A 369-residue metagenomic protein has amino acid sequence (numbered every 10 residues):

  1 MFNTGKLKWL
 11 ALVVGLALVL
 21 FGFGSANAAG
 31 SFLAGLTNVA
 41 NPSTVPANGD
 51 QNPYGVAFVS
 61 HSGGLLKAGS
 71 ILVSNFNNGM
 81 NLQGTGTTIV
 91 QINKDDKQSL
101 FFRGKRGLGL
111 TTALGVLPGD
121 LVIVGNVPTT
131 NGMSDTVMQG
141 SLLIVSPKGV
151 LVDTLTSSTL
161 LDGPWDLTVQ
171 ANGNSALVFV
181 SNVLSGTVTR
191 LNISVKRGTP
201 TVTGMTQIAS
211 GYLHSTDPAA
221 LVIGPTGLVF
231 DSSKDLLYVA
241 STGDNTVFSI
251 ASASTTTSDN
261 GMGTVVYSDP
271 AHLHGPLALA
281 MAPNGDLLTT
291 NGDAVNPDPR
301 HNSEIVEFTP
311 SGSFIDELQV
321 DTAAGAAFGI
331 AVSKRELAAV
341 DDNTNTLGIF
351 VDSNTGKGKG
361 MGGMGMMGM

Functional and structural regions predicted by a protein language model:
F2-A11: Bacterial N-terminal signal peptides that target proteins for export
A11-G22: Bacterial N-terminal signal peptides
S31-N48, K94-T111, I144-D162, T201-A220 (+2 more regions): Surface-exposed loop and turn segments in beta-propeller and other repeat-based domains that flank or scaffold
V45-A68, G84-G86, K105-V122, V127-T129 (+6 more regions): Beta-rich, blade/repeat-based domains predominating in secreted/periplasmic proteins but also intracellular
F76-N78, N126-T129, P147, N172 (+8 more regions): Short loop/turn segments immediately following the C-termini of beta-strands
T87-V90, G140-L143, G186-T189, T246-S249 (+2 more regions): A short loop-to-beta-strand structural motif that recurs across blades of beta-propeller domains
K94, L191-P200, I250-S258, P310-G312 (+1 more regions): Short loop/turn segments immediately following beta-strands, especially the blade-tip and inter-blade linker loops
A326-G368: Blade-level signature of beta-propeller repeat domains, shared across WD40, Kelch, NHL, RCC1 and BNR/Asp-box propellers
